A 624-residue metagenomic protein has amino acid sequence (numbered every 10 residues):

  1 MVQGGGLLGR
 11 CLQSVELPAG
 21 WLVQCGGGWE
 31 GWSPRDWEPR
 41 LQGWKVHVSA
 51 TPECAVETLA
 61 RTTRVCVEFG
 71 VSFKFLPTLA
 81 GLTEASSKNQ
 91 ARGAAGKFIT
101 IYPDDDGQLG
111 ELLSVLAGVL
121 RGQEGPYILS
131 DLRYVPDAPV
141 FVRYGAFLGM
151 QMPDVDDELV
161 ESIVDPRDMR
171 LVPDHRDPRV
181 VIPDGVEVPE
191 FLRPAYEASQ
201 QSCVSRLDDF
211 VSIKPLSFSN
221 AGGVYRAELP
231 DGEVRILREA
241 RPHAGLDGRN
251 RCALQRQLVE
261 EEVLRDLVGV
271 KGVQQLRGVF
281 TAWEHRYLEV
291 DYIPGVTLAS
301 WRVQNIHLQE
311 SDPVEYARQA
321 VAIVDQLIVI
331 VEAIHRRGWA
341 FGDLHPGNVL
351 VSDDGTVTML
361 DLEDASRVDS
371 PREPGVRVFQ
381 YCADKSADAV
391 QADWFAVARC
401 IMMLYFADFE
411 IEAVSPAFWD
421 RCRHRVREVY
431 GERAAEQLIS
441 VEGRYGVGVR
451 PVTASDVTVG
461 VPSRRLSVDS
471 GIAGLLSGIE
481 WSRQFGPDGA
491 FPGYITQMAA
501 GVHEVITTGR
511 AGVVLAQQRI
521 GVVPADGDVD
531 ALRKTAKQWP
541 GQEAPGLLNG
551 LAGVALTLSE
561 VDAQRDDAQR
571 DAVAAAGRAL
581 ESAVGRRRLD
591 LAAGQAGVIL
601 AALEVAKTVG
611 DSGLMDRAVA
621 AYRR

Functional and structural regions predicted by a protein language model:
M1-L7, V155-K214: Juxta-kinase regulatory segment immediately upstream of eukaryotic protein kinase catalytic domains
C11-E30, E190-P230: ATP-binding glycine-rich phosphate-binding loop
L41-P52, K214, N220-E260: ATP-binding glycine-rich loop module of kinase domains
E262-G272: Structural motif at the C-terminus of the N-lobe alphaC helix and the adjacent alphaC-beta4 loop of the Hanks-type
Q275-R286: Short beta-strand micro-motifs within the conserved protein kinase catalytic domain, predominantly in the N-lobe
E284-T297: Conserved short submotifs of the Hanks-type protein kinase catalytic core that shape the nucleotide-binding pocket
H335-P346, V351: Catalytic-loop of the protein kinase fold
D364-E432: C-lobe/activation-segment region of protein kinase-like
